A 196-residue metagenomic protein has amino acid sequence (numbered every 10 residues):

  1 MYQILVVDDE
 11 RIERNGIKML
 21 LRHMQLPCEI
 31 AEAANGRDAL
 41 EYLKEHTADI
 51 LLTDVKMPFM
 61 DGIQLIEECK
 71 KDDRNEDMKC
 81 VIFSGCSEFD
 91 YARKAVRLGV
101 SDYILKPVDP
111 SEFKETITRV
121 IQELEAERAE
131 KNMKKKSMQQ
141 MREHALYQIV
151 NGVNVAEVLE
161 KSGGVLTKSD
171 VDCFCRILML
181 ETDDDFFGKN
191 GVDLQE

Functional and structural regions predicted by a protein language model:
M1-Q3: Non-catalytic signal-transmission and effector/linker regions of two-component phosphorelay proteins
D8: Conserved acidic carboxylate
R11-A31: Two-component/phosphorelay signaling modules centered on CheY-like receiver
N15, E67-E68, G188: Short helix/loop capping segments that flank catalytic or ligand/cofactor-binding pockets
H23, L40-S137: CheY-like receiver
A33-R37: Conserved Asp/Asn-Gly motif in the active-site loop of CheY-like receiver
V96, D102, V108-E196: Interdomain helical linkers/hinges and coiled-coil/dimerization scaffolds that transmit conformational signals
